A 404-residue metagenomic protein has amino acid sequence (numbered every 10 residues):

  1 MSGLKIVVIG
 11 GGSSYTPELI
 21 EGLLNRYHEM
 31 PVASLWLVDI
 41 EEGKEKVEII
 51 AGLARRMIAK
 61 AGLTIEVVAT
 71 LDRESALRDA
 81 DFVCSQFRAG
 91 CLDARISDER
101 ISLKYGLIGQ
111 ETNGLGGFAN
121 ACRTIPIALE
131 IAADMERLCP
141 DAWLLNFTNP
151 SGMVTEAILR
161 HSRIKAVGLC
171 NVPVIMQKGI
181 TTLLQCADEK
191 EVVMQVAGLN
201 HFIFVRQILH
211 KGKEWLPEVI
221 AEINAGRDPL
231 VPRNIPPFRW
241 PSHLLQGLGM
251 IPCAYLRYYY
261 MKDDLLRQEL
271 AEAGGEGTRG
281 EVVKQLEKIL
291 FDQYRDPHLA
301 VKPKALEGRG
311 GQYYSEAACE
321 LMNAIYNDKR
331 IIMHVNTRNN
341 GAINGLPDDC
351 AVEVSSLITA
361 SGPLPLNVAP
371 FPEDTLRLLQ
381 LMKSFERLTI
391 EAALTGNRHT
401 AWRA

Functional and structural regions predicted by a protein language model:
S2-Y15, G43-V47, I127, V154-L169: Conserved N-terminal glycine/acidic-rich loop preference
K5-P31, L35-V38: N-terminal Rossmann-like dinucleotide-binding module
P17, W143, F147-G212: Rossmann-fold dinucleotide-binding core
H28-G62: Glycine-rich phosphate-binding loop and adjoining beta1-alpha1-beta2 segment of Rossmann-like nucleotide-binding folds
E66-D79: Short acidic low-complexity segments
R78, C84-S85, N146: Redox-cofactor binding/interface segments in oxidoreductases and associated redox assembly factors
D93-R160: Rossmann-fold NAD(P)-binding glycine/threonine-rich loop
D188-A404: Long, compositionally biased stretches enriched for glycine and/or charged residues
